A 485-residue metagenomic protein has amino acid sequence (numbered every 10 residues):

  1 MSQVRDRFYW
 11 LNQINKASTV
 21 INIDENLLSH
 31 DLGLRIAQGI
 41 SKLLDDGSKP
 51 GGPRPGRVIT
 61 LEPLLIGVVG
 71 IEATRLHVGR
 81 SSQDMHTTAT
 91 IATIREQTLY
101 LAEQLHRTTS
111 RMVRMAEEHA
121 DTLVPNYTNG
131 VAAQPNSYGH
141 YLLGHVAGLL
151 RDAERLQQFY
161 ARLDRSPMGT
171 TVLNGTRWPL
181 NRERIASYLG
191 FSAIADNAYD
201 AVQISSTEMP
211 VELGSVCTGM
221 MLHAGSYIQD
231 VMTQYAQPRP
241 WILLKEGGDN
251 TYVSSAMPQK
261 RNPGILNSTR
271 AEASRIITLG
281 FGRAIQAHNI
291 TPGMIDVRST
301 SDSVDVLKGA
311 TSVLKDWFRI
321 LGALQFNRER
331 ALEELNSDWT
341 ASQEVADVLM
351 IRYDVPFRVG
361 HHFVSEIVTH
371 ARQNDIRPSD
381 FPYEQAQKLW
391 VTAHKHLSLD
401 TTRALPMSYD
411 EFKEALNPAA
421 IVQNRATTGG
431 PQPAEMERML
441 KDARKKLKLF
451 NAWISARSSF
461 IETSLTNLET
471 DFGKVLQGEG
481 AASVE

Functional and structural regions predicted by a protein language model:
M1-G175, L180-R182, A186, N250-V253 (+5 more regions): A helix-coil-helix interface module used to build multimeric assemblies and to scaffold catalytic/cofactor sites
M1-I14, S255-E485: Glycine-rich cofactor/substrate-binding loops
S18, N22, G39-L43, L64 (+16 more regions): Generic, well-ordered alpha-helical scaffold segments in large soluble proteins
S18-E25, T93, H140, V211-G219 (+1 more regions): Short, well-ordered beta-strand elements within core beta-sheets of diverse protein domains
G47, M112, A116-H119, L123 (+14 more regions): Leucine-rich amphipathic alpha-helices with coiled-coil/heptad-repeat character
T90-R95, L99-A102, E117, V131-I290 (+2 more regions): Charged, flexible cofactor/metal-binding loops and thiol motifs
